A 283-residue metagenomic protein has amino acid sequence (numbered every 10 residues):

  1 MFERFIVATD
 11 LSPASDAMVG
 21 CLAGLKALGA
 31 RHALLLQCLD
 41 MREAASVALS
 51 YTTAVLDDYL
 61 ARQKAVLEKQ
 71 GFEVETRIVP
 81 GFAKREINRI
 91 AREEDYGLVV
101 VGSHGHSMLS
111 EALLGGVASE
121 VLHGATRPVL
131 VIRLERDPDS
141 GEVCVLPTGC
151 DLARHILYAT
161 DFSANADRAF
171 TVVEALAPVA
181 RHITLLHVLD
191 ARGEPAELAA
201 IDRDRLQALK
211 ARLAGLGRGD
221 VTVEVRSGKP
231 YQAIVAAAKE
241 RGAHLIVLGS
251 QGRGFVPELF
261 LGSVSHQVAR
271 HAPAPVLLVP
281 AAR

Functional and structural regions predicted by a protein language model:
M1, A54, A65-V99, H106 (+4 more regions): Structural beta-alpha unit
M1-A17, L98, E120-T171, A175 (+2 more regions): Intrinsically disordered or low-complexity boundary/linker segments at protein termini and domain junctions
R4, R31-L34, E73, R154-H155 (+2 more regions): Residues at the starts of beta-strands that form the adenosine-phosphate
V19, A23-K26, N88, F170 (+2 more regions): A structural alpha-helix within SAM-dependent methyltransferase catalytic domains
G20-A23, S119, T171, A211 (+1 more regions): Active-site phosphate/pyrophosphate- and oxyanion-stabilizing loops and adjacent acidic/basic residues in soluble
H32-R62, K69, L146-P147, T184-A208 (+1 more regions): Acidic, proline/glycine-rich short linear motifs
L36, E75-V79, L130, T184-L186 (+2 more regions): General small-molecule cofactor/ligand-binding pocket signal
G102-G124, P138-D139, A153, L245-H271 (+1 more regions): Glycine-rich, Arg-bearing micro-motifs that act as flexible, cationic patches
